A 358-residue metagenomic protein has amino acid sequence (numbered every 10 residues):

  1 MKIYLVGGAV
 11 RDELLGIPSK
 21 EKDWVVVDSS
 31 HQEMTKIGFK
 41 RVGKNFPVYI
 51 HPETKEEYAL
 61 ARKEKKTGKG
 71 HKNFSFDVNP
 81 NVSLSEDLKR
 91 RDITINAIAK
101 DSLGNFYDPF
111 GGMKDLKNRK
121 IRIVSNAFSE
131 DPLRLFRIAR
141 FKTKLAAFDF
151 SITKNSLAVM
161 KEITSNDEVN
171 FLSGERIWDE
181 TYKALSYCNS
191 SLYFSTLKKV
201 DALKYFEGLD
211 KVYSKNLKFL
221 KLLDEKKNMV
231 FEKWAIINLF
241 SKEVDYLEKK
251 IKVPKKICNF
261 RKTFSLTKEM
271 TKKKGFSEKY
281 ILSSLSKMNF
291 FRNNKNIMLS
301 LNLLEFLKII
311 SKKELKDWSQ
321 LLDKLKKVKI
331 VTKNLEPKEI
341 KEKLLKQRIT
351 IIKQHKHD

Functional and structural regions predicted by a protein language model:
M1-D358: Catalytic cores of the polymerase beta-like nucleotidyltransferase superfamily and closely associated nucleotide
